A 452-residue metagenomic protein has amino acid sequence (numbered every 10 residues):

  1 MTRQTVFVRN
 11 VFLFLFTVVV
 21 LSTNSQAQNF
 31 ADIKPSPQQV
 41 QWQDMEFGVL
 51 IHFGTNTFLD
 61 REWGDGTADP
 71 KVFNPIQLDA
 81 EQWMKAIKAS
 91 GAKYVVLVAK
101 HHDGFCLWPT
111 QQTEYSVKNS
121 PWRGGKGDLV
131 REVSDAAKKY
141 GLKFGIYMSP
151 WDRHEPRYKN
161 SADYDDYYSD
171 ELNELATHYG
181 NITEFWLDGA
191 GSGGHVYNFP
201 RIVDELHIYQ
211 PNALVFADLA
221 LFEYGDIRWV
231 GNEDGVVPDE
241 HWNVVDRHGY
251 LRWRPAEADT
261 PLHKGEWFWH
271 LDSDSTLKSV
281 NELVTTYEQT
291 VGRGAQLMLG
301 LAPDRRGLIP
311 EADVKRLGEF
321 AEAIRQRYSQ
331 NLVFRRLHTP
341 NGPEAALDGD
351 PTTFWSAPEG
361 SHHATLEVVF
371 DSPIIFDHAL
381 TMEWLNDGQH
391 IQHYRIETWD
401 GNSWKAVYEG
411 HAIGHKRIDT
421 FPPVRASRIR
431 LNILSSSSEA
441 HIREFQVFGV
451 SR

Functional and structural regions predicted by a protein language model:
M1-F12: Bacterial N-terminal signal peptides that target proteins for export
R3, S25-A27: Intrinsically disordered, low-complexity regions enriched in polar/acidic and amide residues
N10-S22: Bacterial N-terminal signal peptides
A27-H362, E367-Q389, Y394, T398 (+4 more regions): Mature catalytic domains of secreted/periplasmic carbohydrate-active enzymes
S427-I429: Exposed beta-strand face motif in extracellular beta-rich ectodomains
V447-F448: Short beta-strand edge segments in extracellular beta-sheet folds
